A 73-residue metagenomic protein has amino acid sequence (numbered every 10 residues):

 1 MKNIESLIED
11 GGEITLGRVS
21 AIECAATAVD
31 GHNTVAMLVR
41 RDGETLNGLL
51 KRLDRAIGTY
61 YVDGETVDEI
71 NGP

Functional and structural regions predicted by a protein language model:
M1-A28: N-terminal acidic leader/helix
C24-D68: Amphipathic alpha-helical packing elements
E69-P73: Short acidic DE-rich linear segments
